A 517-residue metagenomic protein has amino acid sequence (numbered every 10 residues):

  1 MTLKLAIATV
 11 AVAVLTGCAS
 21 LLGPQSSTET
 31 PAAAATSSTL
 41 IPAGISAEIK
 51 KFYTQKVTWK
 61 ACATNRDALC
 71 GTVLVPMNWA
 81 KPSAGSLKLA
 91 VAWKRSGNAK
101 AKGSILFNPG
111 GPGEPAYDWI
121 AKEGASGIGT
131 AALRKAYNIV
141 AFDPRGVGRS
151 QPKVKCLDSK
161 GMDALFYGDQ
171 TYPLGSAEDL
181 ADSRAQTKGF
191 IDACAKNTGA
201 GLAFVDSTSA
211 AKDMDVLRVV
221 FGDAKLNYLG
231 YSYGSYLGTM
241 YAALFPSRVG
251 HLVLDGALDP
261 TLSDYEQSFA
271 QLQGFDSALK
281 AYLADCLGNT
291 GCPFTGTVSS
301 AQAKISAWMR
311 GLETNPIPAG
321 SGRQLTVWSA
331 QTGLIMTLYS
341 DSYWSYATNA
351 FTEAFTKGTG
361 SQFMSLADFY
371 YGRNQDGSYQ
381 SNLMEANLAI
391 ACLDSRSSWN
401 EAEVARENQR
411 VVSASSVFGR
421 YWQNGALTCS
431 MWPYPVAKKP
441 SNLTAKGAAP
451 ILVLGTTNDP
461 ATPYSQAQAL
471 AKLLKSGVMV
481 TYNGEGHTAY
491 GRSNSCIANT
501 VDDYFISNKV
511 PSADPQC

Functional and structural regions predicted by a protein language model:
L3, I7, A19-T171, A177-D179 (+6 more regions): Catalytic-loop region of hydrolases
V14-G17: C-terminal motif of bacterial Sec signal peptides marking the signal peptidase cleavage site
T30, K155-G168, M240-S300, K304 (+1 more regions): A catalytic-pocket lid/entrance helix-loop region that shapes and gates access to the active site across common
T39, Q302-A449, S493: Alpha/beta-hydrolase fold active-site neighborhood
P115, K212, G230-A242: Glycine-rich nucleophile elbow surrounding the catalytic serine of serine-hydrolase chemistry
A193-A200, A211-K225: Conserved acidic catalytic loop of the alpha/beta-hydrolase fold
P460-S465: Conserved alpha/beta-hydrolase "acid-adjacent" motif
N483-A489: Histidine-bearing beta->alpha loop at or near hydrolase active sites
